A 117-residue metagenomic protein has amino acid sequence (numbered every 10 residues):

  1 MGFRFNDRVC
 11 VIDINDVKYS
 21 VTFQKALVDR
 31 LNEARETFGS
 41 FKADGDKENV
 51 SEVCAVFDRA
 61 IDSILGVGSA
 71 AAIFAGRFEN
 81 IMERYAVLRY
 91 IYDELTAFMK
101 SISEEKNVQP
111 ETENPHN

Functional and structural regions predicted by a protein language model:
M1-E48: Short N-terminal mixed-charge amphipathic segments
R4-N6, Q24, G39-K42, D58 (+4 more regions): Compositionally biased, low-structure terminal segments
K47-D58: Compositionally biased, non-globular sequence tracts
G66-V67: Glycine-centered helix-coil hinge/cap
A70-N117: C-terminal charged interaction modules
